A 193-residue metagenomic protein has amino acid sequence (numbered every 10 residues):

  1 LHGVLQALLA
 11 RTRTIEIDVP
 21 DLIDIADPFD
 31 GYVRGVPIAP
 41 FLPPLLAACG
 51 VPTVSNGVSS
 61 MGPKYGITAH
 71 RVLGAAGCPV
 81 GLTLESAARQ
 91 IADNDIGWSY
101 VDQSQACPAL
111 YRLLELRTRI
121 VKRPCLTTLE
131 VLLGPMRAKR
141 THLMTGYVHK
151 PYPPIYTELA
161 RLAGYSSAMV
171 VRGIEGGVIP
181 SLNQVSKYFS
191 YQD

Functional and structural regions predicted by a protein language model:
L1-V33, T53: Acidic, glycine/proline-rich low-complexity segments that act as flexible tails and inter-domain linkers
V4-E16, A75-C78, A92-D193: Glycine-rich anion-binding loops and their surrounding alpha/beta cores
V19-D24, A47-V51, G66-I67, P135-R137: A short alpha-helix capping/helix-coil boundary motif
V19-I25, I38-F41, S60, D102-Y111: Short charge-dense sequence patches
D27-Y32, G57-K64, I174-G176: Acidic, glycine-rich active-site loops and adjacent beta-strand->loop/helix elements that engage anionic groups
G31-I38, M61-Y65, P79-L82, Q105 (+3 more regions): Short, well-structured alpha-helical patches and their helix-loop capping segments that border functional surfaces
Y32-P44, G62-G66, L110, Y152-P154 (+1 more regions): Short glycine/serine/threonine-rich phosphate/pyrophosphate-binding segments that cradle anionic phosphate groups
P37-A87: A glycine-rich phosphate/pyrophosphate-binding beta-strand-loop-alpha-helix module
